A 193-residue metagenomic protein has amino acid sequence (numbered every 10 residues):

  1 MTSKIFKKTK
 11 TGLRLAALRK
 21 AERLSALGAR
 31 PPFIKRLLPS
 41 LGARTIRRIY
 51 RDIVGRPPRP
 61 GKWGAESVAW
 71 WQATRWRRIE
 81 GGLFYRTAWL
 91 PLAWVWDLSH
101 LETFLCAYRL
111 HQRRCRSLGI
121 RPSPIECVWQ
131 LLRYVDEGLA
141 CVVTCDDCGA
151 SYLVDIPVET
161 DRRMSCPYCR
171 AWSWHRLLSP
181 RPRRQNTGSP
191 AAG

Functional and structural regions predicted by a protein language model:
M1-E22, L27, P32, R36-L37 (+1 more regions): Long, charge-rich, low-complexity intrinsically disordered regions
